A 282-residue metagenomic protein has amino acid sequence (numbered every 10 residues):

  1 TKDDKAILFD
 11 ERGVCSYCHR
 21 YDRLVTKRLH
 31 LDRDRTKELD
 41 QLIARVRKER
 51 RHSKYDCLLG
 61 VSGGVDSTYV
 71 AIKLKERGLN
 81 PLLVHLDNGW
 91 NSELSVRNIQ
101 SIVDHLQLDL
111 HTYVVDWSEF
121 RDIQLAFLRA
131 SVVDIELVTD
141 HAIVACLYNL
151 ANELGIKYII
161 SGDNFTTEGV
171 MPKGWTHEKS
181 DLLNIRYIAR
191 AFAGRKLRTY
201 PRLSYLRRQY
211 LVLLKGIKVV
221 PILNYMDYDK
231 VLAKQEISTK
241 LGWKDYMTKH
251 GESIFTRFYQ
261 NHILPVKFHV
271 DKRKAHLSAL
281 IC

Functional and structural regions predicted by a protein language model:
T1-C57, K73-C282: Nucleotide-activated chemistry modules centered on ATP-dependent adenylation/adenylyltransferase
C57-D66: Short, glycine-rich nucleotide/cofactor-binding loops
Y69-V70: Long, structured ligand/cofactor-binding scaffold of large enzymes
